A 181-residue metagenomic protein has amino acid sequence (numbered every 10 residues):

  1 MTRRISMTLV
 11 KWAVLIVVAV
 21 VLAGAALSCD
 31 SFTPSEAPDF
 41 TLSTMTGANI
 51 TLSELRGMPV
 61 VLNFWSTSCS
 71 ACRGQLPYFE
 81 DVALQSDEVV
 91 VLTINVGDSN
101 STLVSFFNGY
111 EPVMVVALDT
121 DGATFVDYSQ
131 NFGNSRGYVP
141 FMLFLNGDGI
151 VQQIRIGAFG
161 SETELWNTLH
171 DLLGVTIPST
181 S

Functional and structural regions predicted by a protein language model:
R4-V14: Bacterial N-terminal signal peptides that target proteins for export
L15-G24: Bacterial N-terminal signal peptides
L27-L52: N-terminal "domain-start" segment that seeds a small globular fold
A37-P38, V60, V139-P140: Short loop/turn microsegments at loop-to-beta-strand junctions
R56, F64-D81: Conserved redox-active cysteine motifs that mediate thiol-disulfide chemistry, especially di-cysteine Cys-X(1-2)-Cys
V61-L62, V91, M142: Hydrophobic beta-strand anchors of alpha/beta hydrolase catalytic cores
R73-P112, D121-S129: Structural microenvironment flanking redox-active thiols in thiol-disulfide oxidoreductases
G109-P112, D119-D171: Thiol/disulfide oxidoreductase modules built on the thioredoxin-like
